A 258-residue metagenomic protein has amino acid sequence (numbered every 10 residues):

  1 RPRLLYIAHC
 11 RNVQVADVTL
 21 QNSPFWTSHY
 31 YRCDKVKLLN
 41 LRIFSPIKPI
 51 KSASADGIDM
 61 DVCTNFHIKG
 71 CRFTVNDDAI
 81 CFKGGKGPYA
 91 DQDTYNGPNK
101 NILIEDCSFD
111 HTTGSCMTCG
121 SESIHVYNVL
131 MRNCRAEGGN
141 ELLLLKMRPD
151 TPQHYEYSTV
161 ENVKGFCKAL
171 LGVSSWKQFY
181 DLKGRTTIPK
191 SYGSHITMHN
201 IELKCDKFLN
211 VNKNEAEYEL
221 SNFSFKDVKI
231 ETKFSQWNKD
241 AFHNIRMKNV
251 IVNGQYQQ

Functional and structural regions predicted by a protein language model:
R1-Q258: Extracellular/periplasmic carbohydrate-active domains that bind, remodel, or depolymerize complex polysaccharides
